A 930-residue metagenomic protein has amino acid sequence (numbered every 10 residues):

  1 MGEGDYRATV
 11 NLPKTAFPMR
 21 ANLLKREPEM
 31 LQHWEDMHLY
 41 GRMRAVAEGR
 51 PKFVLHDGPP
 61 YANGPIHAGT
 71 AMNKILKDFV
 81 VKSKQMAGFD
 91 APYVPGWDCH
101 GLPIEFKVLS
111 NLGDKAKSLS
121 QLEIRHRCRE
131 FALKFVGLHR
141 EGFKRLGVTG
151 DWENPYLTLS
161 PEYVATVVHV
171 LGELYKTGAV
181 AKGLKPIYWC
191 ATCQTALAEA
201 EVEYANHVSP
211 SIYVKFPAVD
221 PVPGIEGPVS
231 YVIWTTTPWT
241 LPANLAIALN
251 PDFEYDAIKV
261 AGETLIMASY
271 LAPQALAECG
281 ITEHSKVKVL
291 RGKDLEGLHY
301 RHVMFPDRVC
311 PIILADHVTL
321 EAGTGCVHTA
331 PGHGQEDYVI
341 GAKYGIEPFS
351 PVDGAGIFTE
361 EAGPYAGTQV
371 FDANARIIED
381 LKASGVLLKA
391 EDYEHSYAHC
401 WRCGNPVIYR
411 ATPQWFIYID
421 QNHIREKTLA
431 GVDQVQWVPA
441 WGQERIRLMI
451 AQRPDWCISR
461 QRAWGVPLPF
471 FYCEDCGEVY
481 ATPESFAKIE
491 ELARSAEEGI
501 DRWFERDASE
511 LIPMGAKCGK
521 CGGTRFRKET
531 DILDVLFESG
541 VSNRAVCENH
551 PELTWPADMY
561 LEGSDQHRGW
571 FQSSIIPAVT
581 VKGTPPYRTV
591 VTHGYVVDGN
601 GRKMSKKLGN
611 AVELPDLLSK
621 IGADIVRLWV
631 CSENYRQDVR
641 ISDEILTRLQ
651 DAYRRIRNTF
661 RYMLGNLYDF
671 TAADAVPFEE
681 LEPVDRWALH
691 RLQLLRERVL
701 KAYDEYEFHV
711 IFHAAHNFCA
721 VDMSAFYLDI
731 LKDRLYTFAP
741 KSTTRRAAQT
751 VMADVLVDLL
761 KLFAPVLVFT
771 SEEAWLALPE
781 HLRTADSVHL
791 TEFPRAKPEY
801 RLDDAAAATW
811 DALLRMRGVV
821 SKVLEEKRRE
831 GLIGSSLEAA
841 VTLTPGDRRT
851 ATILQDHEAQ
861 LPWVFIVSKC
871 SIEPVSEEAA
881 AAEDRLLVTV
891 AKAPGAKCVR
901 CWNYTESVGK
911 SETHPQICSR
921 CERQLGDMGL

Functional and structural regions predicted by a protein language model:
G2-A16, R20-L23, E29, H33-M37 (+15 more regions): Residue patterns forming the tRNA-binding/recognition surfaces of aminoacyl-tRNA synthetases and related DALR
A45-F106, V167, I233-L241, A248 (+5 more regions): N-terminal catalytic cores of NTP/NDP-binding nucleotidyl/phosphoryl-transfer enzymes
A47, P51-G58, G69-M72, L76 (+20 more regions): Secondary-structure capping and boundary motifs in well-ordered enzyme cores
D98, I187, A191, A198-A205 (+9 more regions): Acidic, turn-prone loop/beta-hairpin segments
C190, C400, C473, G515-C521 (+2 more regions): Short cysteine-rich clusters marking metal-coordination/redox-active sites
Q194, Q461, G477, G522 (+2 more regions): Cys/His-coordinated zinc-binding microdomains
P242, A246, F253-C326, Q335 (+1 more regions): Protease-associated
Y344-G356, R462-W464, P483-D638: Alpha-helical recognition segments enriched in aromatics with Gly/Pro capping that present substrate-recognition
